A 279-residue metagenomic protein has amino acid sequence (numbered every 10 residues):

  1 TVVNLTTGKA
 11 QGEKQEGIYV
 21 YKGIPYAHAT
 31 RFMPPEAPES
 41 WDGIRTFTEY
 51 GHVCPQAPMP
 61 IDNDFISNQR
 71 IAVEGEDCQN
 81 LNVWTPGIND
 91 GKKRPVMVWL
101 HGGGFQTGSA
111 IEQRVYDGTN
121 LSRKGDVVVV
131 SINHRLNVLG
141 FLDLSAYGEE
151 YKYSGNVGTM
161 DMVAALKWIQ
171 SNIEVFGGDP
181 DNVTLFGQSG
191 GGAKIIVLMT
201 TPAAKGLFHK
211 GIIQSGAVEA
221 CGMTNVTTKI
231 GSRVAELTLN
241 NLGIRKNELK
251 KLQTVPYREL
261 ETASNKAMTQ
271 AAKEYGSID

Functional and structural regions predicted by a protein language model:
T1-T159, P180: Non-catalytic accessory segments of hydrolases
D77-N80, A165, G231, S264: Alpha-helical packing segments of well-folded alpha/beta enzyme cores
K152-V175, K229-L237: Alpha/beta-hydrolase active-site loop
F176-Q188: Alpha/beta-hydrolase fold nucleophile elbow
P180, L207-H209: Core-facing hydrophobic residues within beta-strands of well-ordered domains
L185, I212-Q214: A short, hydrophobic beta-strand element of the alpha/beta-hydrolase
G192-A204: Short glycine-enriched nucleophile-adjacent loop and the immediately C-terminal alpha-helix near the catalytic center
K205, Q214-D279: Substrate-access "cap/lid" subdomains that shape and gate the entrance to catalytic or ligand-binding pockets
